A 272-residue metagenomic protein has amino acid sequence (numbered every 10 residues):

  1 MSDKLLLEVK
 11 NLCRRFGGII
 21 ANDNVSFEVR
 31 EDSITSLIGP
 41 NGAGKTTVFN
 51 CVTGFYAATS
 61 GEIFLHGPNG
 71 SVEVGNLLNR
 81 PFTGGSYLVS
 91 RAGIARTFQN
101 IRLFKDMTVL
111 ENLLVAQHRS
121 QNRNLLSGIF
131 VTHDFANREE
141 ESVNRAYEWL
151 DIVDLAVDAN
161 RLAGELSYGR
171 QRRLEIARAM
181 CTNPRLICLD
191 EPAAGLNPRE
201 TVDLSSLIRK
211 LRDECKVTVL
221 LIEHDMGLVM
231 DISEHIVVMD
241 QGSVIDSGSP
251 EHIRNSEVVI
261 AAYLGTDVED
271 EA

Functional and structural regions predicted by a protein language model:
S2-A272: Glycine-rich phosphate-binding loops of nucleotide-dependent enzymes
